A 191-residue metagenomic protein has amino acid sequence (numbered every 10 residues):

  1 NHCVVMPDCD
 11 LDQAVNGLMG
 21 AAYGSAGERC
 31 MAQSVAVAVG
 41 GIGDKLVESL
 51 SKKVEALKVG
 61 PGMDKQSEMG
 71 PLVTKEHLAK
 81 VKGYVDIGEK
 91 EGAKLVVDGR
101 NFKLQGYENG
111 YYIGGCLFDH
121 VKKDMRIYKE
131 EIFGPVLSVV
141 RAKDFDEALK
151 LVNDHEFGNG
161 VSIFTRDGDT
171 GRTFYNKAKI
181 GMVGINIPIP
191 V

Functional and structural regions predicted by a protein language model:
N1-K122, D144, L151, I185: ALDH superfamily catalytic-core signature
V4, C9, K58, E108-V191: Conserved C-terminal structural/oligomerization subdomain of aldehyde/semialdehyde dehydrogenase
